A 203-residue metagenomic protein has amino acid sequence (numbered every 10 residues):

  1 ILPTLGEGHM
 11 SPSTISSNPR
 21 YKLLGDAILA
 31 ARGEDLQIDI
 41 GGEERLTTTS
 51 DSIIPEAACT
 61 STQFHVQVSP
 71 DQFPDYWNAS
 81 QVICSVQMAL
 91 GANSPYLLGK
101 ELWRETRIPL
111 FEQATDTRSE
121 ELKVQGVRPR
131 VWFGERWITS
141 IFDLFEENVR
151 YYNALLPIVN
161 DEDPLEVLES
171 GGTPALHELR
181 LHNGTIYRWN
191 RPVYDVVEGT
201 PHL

Functional and structural regions predicted by a protein language model:
I1-L203: Phosphate/nucleotide-binding catalytic core
